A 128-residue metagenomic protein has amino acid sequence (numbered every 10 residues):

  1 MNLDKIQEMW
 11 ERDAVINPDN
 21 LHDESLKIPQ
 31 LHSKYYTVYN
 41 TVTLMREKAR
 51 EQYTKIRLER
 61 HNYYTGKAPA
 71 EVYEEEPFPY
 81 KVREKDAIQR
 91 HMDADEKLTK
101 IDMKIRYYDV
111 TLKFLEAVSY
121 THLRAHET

Functional and structural regions predicted by a protein language model:
M1-M9: Eukaryotic intrinsically disordered, low-complexity tracts enriched in Ser/Pro/Thr/Gly and charged residues that serve
M9-T37: Short, charge-rich amphipathic alpha-helices with coiled-coil/heptad character
Q30-Y63: Short, well-structured hydrophobic secondary-structure segments
R50-E51, L115-V118: Short amphipathic alpha-helical segments with coiled-coil-like heptad repeat character
K55-T99: Extended, amphipathic alpha-helical coiled-coil scaffold segments used for oligomerization/tethering in eukaryotic
A94-E116: Amphipathic alpha-helical coiled-coil segments
T121-T128: Conserved small/polar residues in nucleotide/adenosyl-binding loops
